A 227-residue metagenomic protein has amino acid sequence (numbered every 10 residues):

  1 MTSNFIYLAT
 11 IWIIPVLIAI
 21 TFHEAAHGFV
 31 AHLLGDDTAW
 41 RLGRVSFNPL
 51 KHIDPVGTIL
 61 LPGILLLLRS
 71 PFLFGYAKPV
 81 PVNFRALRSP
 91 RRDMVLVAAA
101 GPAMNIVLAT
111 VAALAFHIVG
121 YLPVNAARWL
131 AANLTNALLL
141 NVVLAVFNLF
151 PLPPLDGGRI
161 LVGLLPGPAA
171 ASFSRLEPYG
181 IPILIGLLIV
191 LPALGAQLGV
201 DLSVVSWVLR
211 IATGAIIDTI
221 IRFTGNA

Functional and structural regions predicted by a protein language model:
M1-A227: Hydrophobic transmembrane alpha-helices and their immediate loop junctions in multi-pass integral membrane proteins
